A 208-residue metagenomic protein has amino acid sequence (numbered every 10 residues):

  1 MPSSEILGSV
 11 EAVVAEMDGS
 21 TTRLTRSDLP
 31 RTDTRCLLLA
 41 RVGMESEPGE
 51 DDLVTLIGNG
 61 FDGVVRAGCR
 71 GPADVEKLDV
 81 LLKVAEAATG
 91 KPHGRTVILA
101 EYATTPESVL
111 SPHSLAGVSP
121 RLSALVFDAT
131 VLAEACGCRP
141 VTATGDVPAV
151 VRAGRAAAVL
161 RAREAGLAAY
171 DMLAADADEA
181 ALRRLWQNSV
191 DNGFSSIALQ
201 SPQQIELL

Functional and structural regions predicted by a protein language model:
M1-L208: Expand to "…catalyze enediolate/carbanion chemistry for C-C bond making/breaking, isomerization, decarboxylation
